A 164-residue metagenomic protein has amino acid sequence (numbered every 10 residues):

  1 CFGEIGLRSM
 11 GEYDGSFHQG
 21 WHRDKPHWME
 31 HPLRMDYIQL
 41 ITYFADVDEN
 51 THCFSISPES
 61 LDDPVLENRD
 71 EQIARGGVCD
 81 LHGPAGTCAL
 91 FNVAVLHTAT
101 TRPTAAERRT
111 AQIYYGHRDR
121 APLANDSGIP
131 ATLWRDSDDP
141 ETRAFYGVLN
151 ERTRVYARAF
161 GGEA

Functional and structural regions predicted by a protein language model:
C1-A85, T98, R102-E107, Y115-G128: Non-heme Fe(II) oxygenase catalytic core, chiefly the N-lobe of the double-stranded beta-helix
W21, N92-V93: Short His-Asn-centered micro-motif
C88, V95-L96, T100-A164: Non-heme Fe(II)/2-oxoglutarate
